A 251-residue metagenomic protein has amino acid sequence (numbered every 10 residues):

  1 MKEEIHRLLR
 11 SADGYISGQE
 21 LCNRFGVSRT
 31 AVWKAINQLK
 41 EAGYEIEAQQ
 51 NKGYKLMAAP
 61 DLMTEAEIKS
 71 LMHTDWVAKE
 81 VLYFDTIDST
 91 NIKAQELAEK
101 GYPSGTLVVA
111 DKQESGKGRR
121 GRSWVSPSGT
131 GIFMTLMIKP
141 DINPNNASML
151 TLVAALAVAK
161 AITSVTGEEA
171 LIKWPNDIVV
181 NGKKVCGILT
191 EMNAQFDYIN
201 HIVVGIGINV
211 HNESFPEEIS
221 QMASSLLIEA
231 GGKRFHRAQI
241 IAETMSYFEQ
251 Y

Functional and structural regions predicted by a protein language model:
M1-V27, E41-A42, N143-N146, L152-A170 (+1 more regions): Long, positively charged amphipathic alpha-helical accessory segments at protein N-termini or as interdomain linkers
K2-T163, F235: N-terminal lobe of the biotin/lipoate ligase/transferase fold
E47-Q49, K173, E191: Solvent-exposed beta-strand sheet faces enriched in polar/charged residues
D85, I172-W174: Short loop/edge segments at beta-strand edges and connector loops that shape dinucleotide/nucleotide cofactor-binding
P103, P127-G131, K173, K183 (+1 more regions): Short connector loops at helix/strand junctions that flank enzyme active sites, especially segments positioning acidic
D177: Conserved active-site carboxylates
